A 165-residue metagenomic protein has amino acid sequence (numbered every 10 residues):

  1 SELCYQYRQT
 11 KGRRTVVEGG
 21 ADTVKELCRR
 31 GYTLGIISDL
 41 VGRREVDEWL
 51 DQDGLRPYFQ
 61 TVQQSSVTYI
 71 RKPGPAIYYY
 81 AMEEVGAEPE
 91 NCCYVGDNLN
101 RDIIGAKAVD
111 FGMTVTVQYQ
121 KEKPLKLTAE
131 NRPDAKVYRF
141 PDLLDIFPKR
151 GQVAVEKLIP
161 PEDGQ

Functional and structural regions predicted by a protein language model:
S1-E18: Metal-dependent phosphoesterase signature
Y5, A21, K25-E26, T33 (+1 more regions): Asp-based, Mg2+/Mn2+-dependent phosphohydrolase catalytic module
